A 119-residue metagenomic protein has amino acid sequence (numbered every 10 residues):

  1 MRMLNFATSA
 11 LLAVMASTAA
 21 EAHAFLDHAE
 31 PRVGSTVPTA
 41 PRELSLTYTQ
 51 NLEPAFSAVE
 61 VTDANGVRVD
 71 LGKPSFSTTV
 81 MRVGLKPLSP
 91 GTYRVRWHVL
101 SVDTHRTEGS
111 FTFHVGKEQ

Functional and structural regions predicted by a protein language model:
M1-A10: Bacterial N-terminal signal peptides that target proteins for export
S17-A19: N-terminal signal peptide c-region/cleavage motif recognized by signal peptidases
A22-A40: N-terminal edge beta-strand
V37-T39, E43-Q50, T104-Q119: Extended, polar beta-sheet/loop recognition surfaces of beta-rich domains that mediate binding to diverse ligands
L44-V69: Short, surface-exposed alpha-helix to beta-strand junction/turn motifs within ectodomains of secreted and cell-envelope
T79-V83: Short strand-edge motifs at loop-to-beta-strand transitions and within beta-strands of extracellular beta-rich domains
G84, S89-V95: A glycine-anchored, Pro-Gly-centered beta-turn/N-cap motif
H98-V102: Beta-strand-rich extracellular modules
